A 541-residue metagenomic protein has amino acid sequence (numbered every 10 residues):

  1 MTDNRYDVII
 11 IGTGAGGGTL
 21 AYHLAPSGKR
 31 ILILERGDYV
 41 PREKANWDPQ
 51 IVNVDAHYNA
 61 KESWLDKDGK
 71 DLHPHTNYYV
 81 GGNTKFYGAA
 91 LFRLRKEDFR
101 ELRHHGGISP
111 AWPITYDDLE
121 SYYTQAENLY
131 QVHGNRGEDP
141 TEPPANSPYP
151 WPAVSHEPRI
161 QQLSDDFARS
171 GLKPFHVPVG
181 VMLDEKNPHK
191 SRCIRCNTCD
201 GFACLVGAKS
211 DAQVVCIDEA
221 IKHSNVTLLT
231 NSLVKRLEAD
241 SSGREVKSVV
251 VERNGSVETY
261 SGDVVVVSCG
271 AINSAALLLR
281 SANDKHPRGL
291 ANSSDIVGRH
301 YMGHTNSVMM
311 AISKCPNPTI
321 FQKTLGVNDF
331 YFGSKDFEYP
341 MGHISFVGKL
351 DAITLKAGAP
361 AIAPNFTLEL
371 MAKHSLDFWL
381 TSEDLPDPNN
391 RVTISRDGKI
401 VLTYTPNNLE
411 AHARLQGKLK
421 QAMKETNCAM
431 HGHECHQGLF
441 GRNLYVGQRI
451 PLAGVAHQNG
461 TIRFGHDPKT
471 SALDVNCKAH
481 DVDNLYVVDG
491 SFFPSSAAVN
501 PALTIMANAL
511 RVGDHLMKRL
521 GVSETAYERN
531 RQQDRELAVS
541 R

Functional and structural regions predicted by a protein language model:
M1-V8, P26-G28, K518-R541: Extreme N-terminal leader/targeting segments of oxidoreductases
V8-I33: N-terminal Rossmann-like FAD-binding beta1-loop-alpha1 element of flavoenzymes
P26, G37-R42, W47, H223 (+6 more regions): Glycine-rich loop(s) and the adjacent beta-strand/alpha-helix scaffold that form part
I33-L34, L228-L229, V487-V488: Short hydrophobic beta-strand that contains or immediately precedes a catalytic carboxylate
V52-P140, T381-P388: Redox-cofactor-proximal catalytic regions of oxidoreductases
D68-H75, R93, W112-Y116, S294-G417 (+4 more regions): FAD cofactor-binding and catalytic pocket of flavoenzymes
R103-L233, M430-H433, R442-L444, R449-G454 (+1 more regions): Conserved redox-cofactor binding core of oxidoreductases
F175-G180, R195-C199, K235-E238, N407-S495 (+1 more regions): A glycine-rich dinucleotide-binding beta-alpha-beta segment and adjacent secondary-structure elements that constitute
